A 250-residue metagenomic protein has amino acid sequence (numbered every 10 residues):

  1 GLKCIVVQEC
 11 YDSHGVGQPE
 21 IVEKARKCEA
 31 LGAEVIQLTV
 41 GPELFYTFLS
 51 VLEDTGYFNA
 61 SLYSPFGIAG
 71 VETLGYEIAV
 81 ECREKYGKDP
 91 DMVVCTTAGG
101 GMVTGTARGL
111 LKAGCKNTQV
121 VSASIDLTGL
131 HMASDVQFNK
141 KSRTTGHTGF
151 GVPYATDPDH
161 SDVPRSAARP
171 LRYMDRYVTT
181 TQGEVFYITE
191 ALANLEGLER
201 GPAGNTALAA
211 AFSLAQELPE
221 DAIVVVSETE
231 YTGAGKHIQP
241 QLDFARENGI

Functional and structural regions predicted by a protein language model:
G1-V40, F48-S50, L130-K141, P164-A167 (+1 more regions): Active-site-proximal loop->helix
C4, V35, F58-N59, V120 (+1 more regions): Hydrophobic beta-strand scaffold residues
Q8-G15, T97-G101, S124-G129, E228-G233: Acidic, glycine-rich active-site loops and adjacent beta-strand->loop/helix elements that engage anionic groups
C28, I78, V93-V94, G100 (+3 more regions): Buried hydrophobic positions in well-ordered alpha/beta secondary-structure cores of metabolic enzymes
E34-G41, R176-Q182: Short acidic-hydrophobic, aromatic-tinged amphipathic segments that line or gate anion-handling sites
Y46-E53, K112-E199, Q241-I250: Active-site/ligand-binding loops adjacent to catalytic centers
L49-G101, G105-L110, F186-A193: Active-site/ligand-binding-proximal alpha/beta "capping" segment
T97-R108, K112, T181-I250: Claisen-condensing/thiolase-fold acyl-transfer catalytic domains that form or cleave C-C bonds in fatty acid
